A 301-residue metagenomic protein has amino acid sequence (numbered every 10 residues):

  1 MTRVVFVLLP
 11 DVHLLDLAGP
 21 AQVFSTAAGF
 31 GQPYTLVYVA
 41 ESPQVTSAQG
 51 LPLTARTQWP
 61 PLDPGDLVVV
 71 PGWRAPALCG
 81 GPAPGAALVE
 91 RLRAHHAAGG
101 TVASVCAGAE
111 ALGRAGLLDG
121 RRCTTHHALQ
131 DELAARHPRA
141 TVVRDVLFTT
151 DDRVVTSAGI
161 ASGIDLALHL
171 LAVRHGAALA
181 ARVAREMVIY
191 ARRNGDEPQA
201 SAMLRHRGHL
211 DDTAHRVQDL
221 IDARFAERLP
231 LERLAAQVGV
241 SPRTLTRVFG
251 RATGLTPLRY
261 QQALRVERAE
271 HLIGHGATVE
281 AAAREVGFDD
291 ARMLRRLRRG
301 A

Functional and structural regions predicted by a protein language model:
M1-V102, A111-R114, R144, A172 (+2 more regions): Extended, subdomain-level signal for the structured scaffold at the beginning of enzyme domains
P43, P60, A109, Q130 (+2 more regions): Residue-level detector of flexible, active-site-proximal loop/helix-junction positions within diverse enzyme catalytic
L51-L53, P138-R139, S157-A158: Short, surface-exposed amphipathic charged segments that create phosphate/polyanion-binding patches used for binding
V102-A103, T124, V143, V155: Structural detector of well-ordered beta-strand residues that form the stable sheet scaffold of enzyme domains
D119-L147, R182-V183, M187: A conserved active-site-flanking secondary-structure segment within enzyme catalytic domains
V146-E186: Conserved anion/nucleotide-ligand pocket segment
